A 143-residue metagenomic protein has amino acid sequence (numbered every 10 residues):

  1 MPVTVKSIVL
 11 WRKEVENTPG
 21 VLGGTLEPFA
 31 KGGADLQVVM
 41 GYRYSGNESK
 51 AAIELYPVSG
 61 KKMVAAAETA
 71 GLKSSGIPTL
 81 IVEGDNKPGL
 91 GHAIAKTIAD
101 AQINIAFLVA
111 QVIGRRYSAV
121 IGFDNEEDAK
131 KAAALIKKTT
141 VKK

Functional and structural regions predicted by a protein language model:
M1-K143: A conserved regulatory-domain signal marking ACT and ACT-like small-molecule sensing domains and adjacent regulatory
